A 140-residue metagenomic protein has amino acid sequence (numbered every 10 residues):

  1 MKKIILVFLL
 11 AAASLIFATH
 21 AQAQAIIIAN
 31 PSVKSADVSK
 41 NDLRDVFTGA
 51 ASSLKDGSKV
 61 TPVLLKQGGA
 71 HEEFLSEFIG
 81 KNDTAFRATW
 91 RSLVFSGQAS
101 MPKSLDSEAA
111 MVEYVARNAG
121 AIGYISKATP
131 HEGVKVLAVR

Functional and structural regions predicted by a protein language model:
M1-I4: Positively charged n-region of N-terminal signal peptides that target proteins for export
V7-I16: Bacterial N-terminal signal peptides
I16-A23: Sec/Tat signal peptide C-region and signal peptidase I cleavage site
Q24-R140: Exported/periplasmic ABC-transporter solute-binding proteins
